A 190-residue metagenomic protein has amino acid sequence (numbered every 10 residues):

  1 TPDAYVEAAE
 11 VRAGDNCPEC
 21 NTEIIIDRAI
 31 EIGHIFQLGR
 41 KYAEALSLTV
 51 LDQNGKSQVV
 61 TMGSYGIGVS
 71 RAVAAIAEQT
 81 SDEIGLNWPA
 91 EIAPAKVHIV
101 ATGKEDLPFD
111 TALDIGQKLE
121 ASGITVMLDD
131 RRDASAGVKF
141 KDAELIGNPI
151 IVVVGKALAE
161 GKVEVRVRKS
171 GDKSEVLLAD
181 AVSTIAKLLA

Functional and structural regions predicted by a protein language model:
T1-A190: NTP/phosphate- and nucleic-acid-binding module
